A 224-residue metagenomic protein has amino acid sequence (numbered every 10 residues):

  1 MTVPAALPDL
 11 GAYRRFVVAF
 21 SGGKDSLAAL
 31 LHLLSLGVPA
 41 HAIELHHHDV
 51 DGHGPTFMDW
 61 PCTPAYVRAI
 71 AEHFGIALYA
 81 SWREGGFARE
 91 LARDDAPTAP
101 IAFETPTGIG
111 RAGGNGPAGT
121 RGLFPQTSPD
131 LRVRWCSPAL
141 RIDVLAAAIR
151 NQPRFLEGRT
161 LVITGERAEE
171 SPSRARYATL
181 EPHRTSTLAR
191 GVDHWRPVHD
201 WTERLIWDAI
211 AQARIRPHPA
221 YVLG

Functional and structural regions predicted by a protein language model:
M1-G224: Nucleotide-activated chemistry modules centered on ATP-dependent adenylation/adenylyltransferase
